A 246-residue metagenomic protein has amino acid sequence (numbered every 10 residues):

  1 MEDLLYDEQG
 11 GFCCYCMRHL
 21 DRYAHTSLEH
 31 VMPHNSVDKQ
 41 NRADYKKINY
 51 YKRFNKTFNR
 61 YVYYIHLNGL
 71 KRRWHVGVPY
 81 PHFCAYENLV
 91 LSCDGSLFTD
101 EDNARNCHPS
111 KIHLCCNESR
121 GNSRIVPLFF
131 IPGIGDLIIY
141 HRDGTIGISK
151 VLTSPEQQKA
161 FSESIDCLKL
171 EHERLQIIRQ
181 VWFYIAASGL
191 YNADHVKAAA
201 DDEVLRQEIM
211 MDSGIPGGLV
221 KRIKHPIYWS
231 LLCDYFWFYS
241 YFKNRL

Functional and structural regions predicted by a protein language model:
M1, C13, H75-V78: Short alpha-helical segments and helix-capping/turn motifs at coil-helix boundaries
M1-L5, V31, N35, Y235-L246: Mixed-charge, low-complexity interaction segments
L4-D7, L20: A short acidic-Thr-Gly-centered motif at the start of a beta-strand
Y6-G11, Y86-L89: Short metal-coordination and nucleic-acid-contact micro-motifs, chiefly zinc-binding Cys/His arrays
F12-R18: Local cysteine-cluster metal-coordination motifs and their immediate loop/turn environment, predominantly Fe-S cluster
R18-K111: Histidine-centered nuclease catalytic patch
Y80, T99-E156, D166-R174: Long, low-complexity, intrinsically disordered segments enriched in glycines and aromatic residues
D143-L246: C-terminal, charged low-complexity interaction regions
